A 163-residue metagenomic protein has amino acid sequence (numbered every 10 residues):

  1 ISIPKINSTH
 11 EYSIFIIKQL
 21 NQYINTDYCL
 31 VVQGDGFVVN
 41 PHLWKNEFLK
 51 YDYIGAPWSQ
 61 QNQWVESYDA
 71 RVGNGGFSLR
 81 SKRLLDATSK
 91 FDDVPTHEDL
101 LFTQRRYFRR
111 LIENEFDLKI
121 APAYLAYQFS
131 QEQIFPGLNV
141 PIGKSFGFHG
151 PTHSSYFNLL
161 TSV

Functional and structural regions predicted by a protein language model:
I1, L30, D52-I54: Hydrophobic/aromatic beta-strand patches that form the interior of the parallel beta-sheet core in alpha/beta enzyme
I1-D27: Active-site-proximal specificity loops/subdomain of glycosyltransferases
K5-N7, D35-V38, W58-N62, R83-L85 (+1 more regions): Short, solvent-exposed loop/turn segments at secondary-structure junctions
Y23-N25, K45-L49, R80: Short, conserved loop/helix-junction motifs that constitute active-site signature segments in enzyme catalytic cores
T26-D27, Y51, F116: Short, well-ordered alpha-helix to beta-strand connector turns
T26-V39: Short beta-strand-to-loop acidic/aromatic patch adjacent to the donor-nucleotide binding site
G36-A70: Conserved donor-nucleotide/metal-binding helix-loop-beta segment in metal-dependent transferases, i.e., the alpha-helix
A70-V163: Catalytic core and acceptor-binding pocket of nucleotide-sugar-dependent glycosyltransferases
